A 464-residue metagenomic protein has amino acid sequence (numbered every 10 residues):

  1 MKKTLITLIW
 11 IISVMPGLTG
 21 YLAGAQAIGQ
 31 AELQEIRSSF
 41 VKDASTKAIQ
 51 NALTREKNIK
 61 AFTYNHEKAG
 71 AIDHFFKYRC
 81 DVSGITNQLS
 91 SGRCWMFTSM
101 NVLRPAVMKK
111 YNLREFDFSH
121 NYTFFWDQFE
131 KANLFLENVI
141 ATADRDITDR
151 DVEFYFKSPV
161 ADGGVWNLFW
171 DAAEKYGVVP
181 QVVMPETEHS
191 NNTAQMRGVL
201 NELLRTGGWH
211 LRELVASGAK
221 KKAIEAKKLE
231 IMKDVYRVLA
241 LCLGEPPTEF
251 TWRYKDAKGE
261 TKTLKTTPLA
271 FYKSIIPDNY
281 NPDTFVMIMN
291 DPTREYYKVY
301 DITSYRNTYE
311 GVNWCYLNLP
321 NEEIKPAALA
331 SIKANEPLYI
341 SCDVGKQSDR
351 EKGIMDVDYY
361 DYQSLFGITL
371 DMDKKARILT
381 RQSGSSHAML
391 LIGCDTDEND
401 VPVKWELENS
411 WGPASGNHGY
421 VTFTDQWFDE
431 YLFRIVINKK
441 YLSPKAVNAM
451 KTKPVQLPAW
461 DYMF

Functional and structural regions predicted by a protein language model:
M1-A27: Bacterial Sec-dependent N-terminal signal peptides
Q26-G84: N-terminal regions that are enriched for targeting/export leaders and immediately downstream pro/stem segments
A27, G218-F464: Active-site signature of cysteine proteases
G70-T142: Post-signal peptide N-terminal segment of secreted/secretory-pathway proteins
C80-G92, F154-V160, G311-N318, A327-A328 (+1 more regions): Second-shell loop/turn segments in exported
S90, T98-S99, L103, V165-E174 (+2 more regions): Stable alpha-helical elements in mature extracytoplasmic
M96, Y122-F125, D171, P180-V183 (+4 more regions): Structural recognition of the beta-strand scaffold that forms the well-ordered cores of secreted hydrolase catalytic
H120-R253: Papain-like cysteine protease catalytic cores
